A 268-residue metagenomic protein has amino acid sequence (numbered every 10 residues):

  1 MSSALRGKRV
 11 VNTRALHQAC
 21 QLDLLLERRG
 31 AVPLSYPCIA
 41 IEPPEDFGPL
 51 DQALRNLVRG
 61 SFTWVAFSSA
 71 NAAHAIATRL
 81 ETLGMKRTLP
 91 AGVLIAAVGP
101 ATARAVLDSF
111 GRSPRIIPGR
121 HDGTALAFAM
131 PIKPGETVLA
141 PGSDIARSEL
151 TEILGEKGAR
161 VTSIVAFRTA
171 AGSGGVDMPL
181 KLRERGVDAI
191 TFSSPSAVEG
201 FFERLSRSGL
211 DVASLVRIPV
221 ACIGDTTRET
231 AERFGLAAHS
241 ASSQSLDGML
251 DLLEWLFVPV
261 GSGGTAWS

Functional and structural regions predicted by a protein language model:
M1-S268: Conserved beta-alpha
